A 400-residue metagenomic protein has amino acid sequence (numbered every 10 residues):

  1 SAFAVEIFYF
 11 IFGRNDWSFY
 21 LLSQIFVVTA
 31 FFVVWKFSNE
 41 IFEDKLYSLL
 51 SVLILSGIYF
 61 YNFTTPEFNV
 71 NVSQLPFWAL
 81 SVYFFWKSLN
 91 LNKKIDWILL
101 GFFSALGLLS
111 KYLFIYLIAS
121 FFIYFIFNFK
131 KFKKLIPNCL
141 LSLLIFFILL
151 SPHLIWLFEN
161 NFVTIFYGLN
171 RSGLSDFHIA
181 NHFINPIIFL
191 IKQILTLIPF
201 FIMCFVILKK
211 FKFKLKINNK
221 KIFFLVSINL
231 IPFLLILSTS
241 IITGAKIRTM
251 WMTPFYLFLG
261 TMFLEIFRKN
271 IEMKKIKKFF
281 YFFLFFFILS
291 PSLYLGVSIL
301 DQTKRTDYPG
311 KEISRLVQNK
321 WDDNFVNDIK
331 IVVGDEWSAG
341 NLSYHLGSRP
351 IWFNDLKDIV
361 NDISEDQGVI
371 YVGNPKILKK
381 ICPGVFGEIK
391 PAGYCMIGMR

Functional and structural regions predicted by a protein language model:
S1-W17, L22-I25: Short hydrophobic/aromatic helix or loop-helix immediately within or flanking a transmembrane segment in polytopic
T29, V34-G57, L75-P76: Transmembrane-helix signature of polytopic, membrane-embedded enzymes that assemble or transfer cell-envelope glycans
E40-F42, S81-L99: Membrane-interface transmembrane helices that cradle and orient dolichyl/undecaprenyl
S51, D96-Y112, F122-I123, I145-I148: Membrane-interface alpha helices of multi-pass inner-membrane proteins
F63-S73: Short acidic/glycine- and proline-prone juxtamembrane loop motifs at membrane-interface regions of multi-pass membrane
L106, I118-K221, P232, L237 (+1 more regions): Transmembrane-lumen/periplasm boundary regions of multi-pass, lipid-linked membrane glycan transferases
I198, I241-K278: Hydrophobic/aromatic-rich transmembrane helices and adjacent perimembrane loops
G244-T249, I271-F325, D335-K357, V372-R400: Membrane-proximal, lumen/periplasm-facing interface regions of secretory-pathway glyco- and lipid-modifying enzymes
